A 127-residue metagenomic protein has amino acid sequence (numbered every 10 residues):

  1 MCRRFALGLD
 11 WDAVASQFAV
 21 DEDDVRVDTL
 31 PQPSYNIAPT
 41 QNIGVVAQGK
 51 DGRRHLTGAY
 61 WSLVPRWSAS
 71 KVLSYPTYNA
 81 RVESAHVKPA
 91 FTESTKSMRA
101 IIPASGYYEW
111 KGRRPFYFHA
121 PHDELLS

Functional and structural regions predicted by a protein language model:
M1-S127: Short linear sequence motif anchored by a di-proline
